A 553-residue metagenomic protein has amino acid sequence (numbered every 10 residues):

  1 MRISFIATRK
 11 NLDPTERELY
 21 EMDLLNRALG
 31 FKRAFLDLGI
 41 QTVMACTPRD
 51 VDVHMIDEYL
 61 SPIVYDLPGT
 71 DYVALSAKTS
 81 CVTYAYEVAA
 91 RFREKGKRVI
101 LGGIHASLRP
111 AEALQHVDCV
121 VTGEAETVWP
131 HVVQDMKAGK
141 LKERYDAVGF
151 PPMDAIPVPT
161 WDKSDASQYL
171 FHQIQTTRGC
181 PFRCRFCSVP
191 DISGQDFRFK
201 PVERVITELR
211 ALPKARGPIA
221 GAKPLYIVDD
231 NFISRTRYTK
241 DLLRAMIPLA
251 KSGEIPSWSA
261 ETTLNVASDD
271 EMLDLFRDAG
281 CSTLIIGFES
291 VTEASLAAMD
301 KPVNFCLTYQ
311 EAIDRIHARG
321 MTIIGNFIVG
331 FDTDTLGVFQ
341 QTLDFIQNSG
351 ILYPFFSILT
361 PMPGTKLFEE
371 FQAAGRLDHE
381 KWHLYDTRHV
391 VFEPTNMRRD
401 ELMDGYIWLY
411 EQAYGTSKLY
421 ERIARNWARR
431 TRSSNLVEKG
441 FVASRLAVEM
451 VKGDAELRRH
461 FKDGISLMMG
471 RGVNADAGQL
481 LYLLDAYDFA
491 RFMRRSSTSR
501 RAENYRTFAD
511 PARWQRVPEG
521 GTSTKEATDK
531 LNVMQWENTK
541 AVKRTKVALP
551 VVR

Functional and structural regions predicted by a protein language model:
M1-P218: Acidic, low-complexity intrinsically disordered segments
R2-T8, L12-E18, N26, R49-M55 (+3 more regions): Radical SAM enzyme core and accessory elements
L12-L19, R109, T236-R237, A294-M299 (+3 more regions): Flexible glycine/acidic-rich beta-alpha junction loops that bind and position SAM and/or redox cofactors in anaerobic
D50, C119, D135-K142, I156-P159 (+9 more regions): Phosphate/oxyanion-binding loops and surfaces in catalytic or ligand/nucleic-acid-binding neighborhoods
A77, C81, H105, V121 (+7 more regions): Structured beta->alpha junctions
E112-H131, L275-T283, Q341-F356: Structural recognition of alpha->loop->beta junctions
H116-V120, A138-G139, R244, P302-N304 (+2 more regions): Short, hinge-like loop/turn segments at secondary-structure boundaries
P157-I324, V329-F331, T335-D344: Radical SAM [4Fe-4S] cluster-binding motif and immediate context
